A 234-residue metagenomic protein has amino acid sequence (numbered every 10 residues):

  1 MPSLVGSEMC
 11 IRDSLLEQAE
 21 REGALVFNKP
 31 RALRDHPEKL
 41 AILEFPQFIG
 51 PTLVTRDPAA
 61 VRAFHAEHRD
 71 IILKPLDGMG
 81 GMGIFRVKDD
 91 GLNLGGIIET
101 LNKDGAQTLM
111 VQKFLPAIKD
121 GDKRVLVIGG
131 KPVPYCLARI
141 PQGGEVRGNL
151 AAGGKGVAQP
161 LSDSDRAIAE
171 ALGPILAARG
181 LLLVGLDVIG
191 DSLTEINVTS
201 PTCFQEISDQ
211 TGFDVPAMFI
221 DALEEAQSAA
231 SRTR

Functional and structural regions predicted by a protein language model:
M1-G6, C10-I11: Single conserved hydrophobic/aromatic residue that forms the stacking wall/gate of nucleotide- or nucleobase-binding
S3, L126-V127, D187: Well-ordered beta-strand positions
I11-L15, D35, S231: Polybasic/polar functional segments that serve as interface/processing modules
S14-E22, T100: Catalytic-core regions built around general acid/base machinery
A24-E67, I71-L73: Hydrophobic alpha-helical segments and helix pairs
P58-A59, A66-D70, L76-I168, L172 (+1 more regions): Phosphate-binding site of ATP-dependent enzymes
P141-G144, P160-R234: ATP-dependent carboxylate activation and anion-phosphoryl transfer catalytic cores that bind Mg-ATP to form
